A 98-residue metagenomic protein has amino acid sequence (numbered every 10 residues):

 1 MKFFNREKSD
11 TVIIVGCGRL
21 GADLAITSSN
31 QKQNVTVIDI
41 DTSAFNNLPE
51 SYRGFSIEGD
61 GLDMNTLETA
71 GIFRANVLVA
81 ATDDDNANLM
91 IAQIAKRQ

Functional and structural regions predicted by a protein language model:
M1-Q98: Cytosolic regulatory regions of ion transport systems
